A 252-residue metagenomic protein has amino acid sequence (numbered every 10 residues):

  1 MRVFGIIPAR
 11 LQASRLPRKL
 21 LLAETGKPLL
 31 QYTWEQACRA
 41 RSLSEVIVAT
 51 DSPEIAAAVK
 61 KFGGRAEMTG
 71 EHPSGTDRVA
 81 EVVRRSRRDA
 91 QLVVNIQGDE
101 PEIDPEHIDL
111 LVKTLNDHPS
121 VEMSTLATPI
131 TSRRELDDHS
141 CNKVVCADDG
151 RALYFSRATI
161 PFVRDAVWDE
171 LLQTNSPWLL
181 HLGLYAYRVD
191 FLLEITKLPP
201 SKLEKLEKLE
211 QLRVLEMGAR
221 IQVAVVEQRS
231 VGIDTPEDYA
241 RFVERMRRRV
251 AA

Functional and structural regions predicted by a protein language model:
R2-A49: N-terminal glycine-rich phosphate-binding loop and ensuing alpha1 helix
G5, V46-V48, V93, S124 (+2 more regions): Hydrophobic/aromatic residues located in beta-strands of well-ordered beta-sheets within soluble catalytic
L43, R88-A90, P119-V121, A219: Short, high-confidence coil segments that cap the C-terminus of an alpha-helix and link into the following beta-strand
I47, P53-K113: Short phosphate-binding loop-to-helix
T50-D51, I103, Y187, D234: A conserved hydrophobic position in a structured secondary element of the catalytic/binding core that shapes
R88, L171-A252: Conserved alpha/beta core of the MobA/IspD/sugar-nucleotide pyrophosphorylase nucleotidyltransferase superfamily
I103-L198: Conserved core of the sugar-phosphate nucleotidyltransferase
